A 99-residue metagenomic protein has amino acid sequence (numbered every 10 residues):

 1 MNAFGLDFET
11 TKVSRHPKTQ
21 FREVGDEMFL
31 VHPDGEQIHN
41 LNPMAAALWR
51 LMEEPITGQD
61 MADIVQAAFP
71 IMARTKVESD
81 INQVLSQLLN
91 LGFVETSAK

Functional and structural regions predicted by a protein language model:
M1-D34: Long, low-complexity, charged/polar intrinsically disordered regions in eukaryotic proteins
D34-K99: Long, charge-rich, low-complexity alpha-helical segments
